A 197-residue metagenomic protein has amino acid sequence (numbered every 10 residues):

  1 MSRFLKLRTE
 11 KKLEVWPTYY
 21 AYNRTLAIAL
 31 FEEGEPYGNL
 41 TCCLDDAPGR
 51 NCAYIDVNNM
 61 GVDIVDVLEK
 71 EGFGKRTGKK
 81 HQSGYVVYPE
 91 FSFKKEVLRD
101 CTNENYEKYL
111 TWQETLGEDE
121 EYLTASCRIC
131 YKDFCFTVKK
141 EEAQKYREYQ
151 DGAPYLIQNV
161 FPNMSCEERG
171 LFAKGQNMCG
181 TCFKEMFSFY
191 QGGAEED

Functional and structural regions predicted by a protein language model:
M1, G117-Y122, F187-D197: Short intrinsically disordered terminal tails
M1-G49: Non-catalytic substrate-recognition and accessory regions of acyl/acetyltransferase enzymes
R8-T9, V15-W16, E104-T115: Detector for the mature cores of small, proteolytically processed and post-translationally modified peptide effectors
P36-D66, G175: Short basic alpha-helical hairpin corresponding to helix-turn-helix/winged-helix-like nucleic-acid-binding
N58-Y106, C166-A194: Short, compact, well-ordered microdomains
E120-S126, K174-Q176: Short metal-coordination and nucleic-acid-contact micro-motifs, chiefly zinc-binding Cys/His arrays
C127-K132, C182: Short Cys/His-rich metal-coordination motifs, predominantly Zn2+-binding knuckles/fingers
D133-R169: Short recognition patches in nucleic-acid-associated and regulatory proteins
